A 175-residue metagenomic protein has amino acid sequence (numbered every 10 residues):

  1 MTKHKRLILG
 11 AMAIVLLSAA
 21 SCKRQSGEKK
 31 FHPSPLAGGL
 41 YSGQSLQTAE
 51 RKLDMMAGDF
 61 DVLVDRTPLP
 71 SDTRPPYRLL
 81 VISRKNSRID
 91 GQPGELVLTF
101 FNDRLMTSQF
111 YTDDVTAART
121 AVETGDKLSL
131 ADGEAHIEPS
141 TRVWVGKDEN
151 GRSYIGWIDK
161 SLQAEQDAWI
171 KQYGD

Functional and structural regions predicted by a protein language model:
T2-L9: Bacterial N-terminal signal peptides that target proteins for export
S18-S21: C-terminal motif of bacterial Sec signal peptides marking the signal peptidase cleavage site
K23-L63, L105-D175: Non-cytosolic coordination micro-motifs
M56-L80: N-terminal, post-signal-peptide region of Sec/Tat-exported proteins
L79-N86, P93: N-terminal post-signal-peptidase region of extra-cytosolic proteins
D90-L96, P139-T141: Short, surface-exposed coil-to-beta transition loops
F100-N102: A short glycine/threonine-centered beta-strand motif
